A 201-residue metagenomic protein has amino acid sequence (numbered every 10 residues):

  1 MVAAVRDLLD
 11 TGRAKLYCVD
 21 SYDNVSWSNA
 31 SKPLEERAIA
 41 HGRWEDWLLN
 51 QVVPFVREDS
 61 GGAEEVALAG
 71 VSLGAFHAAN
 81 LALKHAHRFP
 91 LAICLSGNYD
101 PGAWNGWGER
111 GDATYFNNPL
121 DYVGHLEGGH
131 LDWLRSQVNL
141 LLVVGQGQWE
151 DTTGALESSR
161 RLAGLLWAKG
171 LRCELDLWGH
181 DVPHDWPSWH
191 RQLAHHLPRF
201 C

Functional and structural regions predicted by a protein language model:
M1-C201: Non-catalytic cap/lid and distal C-terminal segments of serine-dependent acyl enzymes
